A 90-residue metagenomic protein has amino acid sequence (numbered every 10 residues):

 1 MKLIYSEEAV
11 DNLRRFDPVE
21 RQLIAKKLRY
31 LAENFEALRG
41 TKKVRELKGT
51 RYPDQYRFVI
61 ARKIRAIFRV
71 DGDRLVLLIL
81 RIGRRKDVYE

Functional and structural regions predicted by a protein language model:
M1-K63, V70-L77, D87-E90: Basic, Lys/Arg-enriched alpha-helical interface segments
L80-R84: Short, solvent-exposed aromatic-acidic interface loops
